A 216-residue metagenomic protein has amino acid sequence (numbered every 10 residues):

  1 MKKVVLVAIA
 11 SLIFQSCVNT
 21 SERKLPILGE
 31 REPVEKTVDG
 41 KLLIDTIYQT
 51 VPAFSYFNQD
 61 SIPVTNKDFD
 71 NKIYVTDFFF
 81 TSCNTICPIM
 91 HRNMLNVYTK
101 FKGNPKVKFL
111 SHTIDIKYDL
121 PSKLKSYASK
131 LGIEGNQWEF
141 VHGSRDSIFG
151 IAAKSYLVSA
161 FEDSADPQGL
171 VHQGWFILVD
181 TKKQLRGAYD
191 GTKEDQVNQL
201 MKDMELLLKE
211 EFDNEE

Functional and structural regions predicted by a protein language model:
M1-A53, E216: N-terminal targeting signals for export/organelle localization
V51-P52, Y74, Q173-W175: Short loop/turn microsegments at loop-to-beta-strand junctions
S55-Y56, L178: Hydrophobic beta-strand positions
V64-M94, L110: Short active-site neighborhood of thiol/selenol oxidoreductases, capturing the structured segment around
H91-I151: Structural microenvironment flanking redox-active thiols in thiol-disulfide oxidoreductases
E162-E216: Thiol-/selenol-based redox modules, centered on thioredoxin-like and closely related oxidoreductase domains
